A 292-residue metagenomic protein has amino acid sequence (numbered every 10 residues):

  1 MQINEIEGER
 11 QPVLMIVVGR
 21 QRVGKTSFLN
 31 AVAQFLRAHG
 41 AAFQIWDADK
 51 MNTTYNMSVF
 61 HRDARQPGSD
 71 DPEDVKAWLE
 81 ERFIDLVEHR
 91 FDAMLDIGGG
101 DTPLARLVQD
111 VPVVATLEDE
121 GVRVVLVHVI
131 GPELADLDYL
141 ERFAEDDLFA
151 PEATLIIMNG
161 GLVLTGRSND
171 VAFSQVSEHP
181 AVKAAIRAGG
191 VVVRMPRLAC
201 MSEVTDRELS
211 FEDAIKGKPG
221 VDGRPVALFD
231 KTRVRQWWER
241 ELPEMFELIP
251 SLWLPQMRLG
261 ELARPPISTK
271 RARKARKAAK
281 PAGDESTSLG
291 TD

Functional and structural regions predicted by a protein language model:
V17: Hydrophobic anchor at the beta1->P-loop junction of P-loop NTPases
Q21-R22: Walker A (P-loop) phosphate-binding loop of P-loop NTPases
K25: Conserved lysine of the Walker
F28: Hydrophobic positions on the alpha1 helix immediately C-terminal to the Walker A/P-loop
G40-T54: Short beta-strand-centered segment that lines the nucleotide-binding/catalytic pocket of NTP-utilizing
F91-L107: Switch II (G3) loop of P-loop NTPases
P103-P196, M201-V204: Conserved catalytic-core segment of NTP-binding enzymes
Q175-Q236, R240: Beta-strand-loop-alpha "switch" segments that mediate conformational coupling across diverse proteins
